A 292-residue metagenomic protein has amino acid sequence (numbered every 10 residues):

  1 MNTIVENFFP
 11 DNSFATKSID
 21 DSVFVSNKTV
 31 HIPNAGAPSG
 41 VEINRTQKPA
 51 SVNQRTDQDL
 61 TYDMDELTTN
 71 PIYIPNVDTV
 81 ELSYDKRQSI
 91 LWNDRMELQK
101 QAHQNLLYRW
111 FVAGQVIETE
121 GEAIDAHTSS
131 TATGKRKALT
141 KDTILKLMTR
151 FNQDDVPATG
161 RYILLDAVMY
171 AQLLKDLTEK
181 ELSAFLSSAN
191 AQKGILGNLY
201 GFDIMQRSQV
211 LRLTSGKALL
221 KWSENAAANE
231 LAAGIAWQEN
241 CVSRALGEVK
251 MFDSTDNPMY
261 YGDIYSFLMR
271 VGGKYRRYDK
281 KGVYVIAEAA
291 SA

Functional and structural regions predicted by a protein language model:
M1-F9, T143, L147-R150, A233-V249: Short, Φ-rich (hydrophobic/aromatic) sequence segments
M1-L60, I286-A290: N-terminal "assembly arms/tails" that initiate or stabilize quaternary assembly in self-assembling proteins
S13, S22-K28, M96-D142, N190 (+6 more regions): Signature of extracytoplasmic/envelope-associated structural regions
I32, D57-E120, N152-A167, M251 (+1 more regions): Long, contiguous amphipathic alpha-helices that act as assembly "spine/axial" helices in icosahedral shell and virion
G40-I43, Q172-K175, Y275-R276: Short helix/loop capping segments that flank catalytic or ligand/cofactor-binding pockets
E118-Q192: Extended, solvent-exposed, turn-rich assembly/linker loops in the middle of proteins
L165-A167, E179-V271, Y275: Internal mixed-charge
D256, M269-R270, K274-A292: Extended, charged low-complexity segments that frequently continue into or abut oligomerization scaffolds
